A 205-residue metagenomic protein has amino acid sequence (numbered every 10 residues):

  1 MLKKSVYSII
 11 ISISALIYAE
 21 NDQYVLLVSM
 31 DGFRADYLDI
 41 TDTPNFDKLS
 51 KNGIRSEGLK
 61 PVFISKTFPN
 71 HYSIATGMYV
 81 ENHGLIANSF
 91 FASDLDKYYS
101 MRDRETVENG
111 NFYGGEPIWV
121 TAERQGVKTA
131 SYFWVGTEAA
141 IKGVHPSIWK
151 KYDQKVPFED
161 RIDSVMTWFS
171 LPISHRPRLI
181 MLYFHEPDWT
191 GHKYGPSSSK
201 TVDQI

Functional and structural regions predicted by a protein language model:
L2-I10: Sec-dependent signal peptide recognition, specifically the positively charged N-region followed immediately by
I10, R34-A35, L59, T106-V107 (+1 more regions): A generic structural signal for short
I10-A19: Hydrophobic h-region of N-terminal signal peptides that target proteins for export in Gram-negative bacteria
D22-R34, L49-S50, I74, A122 (+2 more regions): Beta-strand elements within well-structured catalytic alpha/beta cores of enzymes that handle phosphate/sulfate esters
Y37-L38, H192: Short N-terminal helix/helix-N-cap motif within the alpha/beta-hydrolase-1
D39-H83: Short, structured active-site-proximal loop/turn typified by the sulfatase FGly-forming signature C/S-X-P-X-R
Y79-Q204: His/Asp/Glu-rich, glycine-adjacent segments that coordinate divalent cations and/or stabilize oxyanion chemistry on
